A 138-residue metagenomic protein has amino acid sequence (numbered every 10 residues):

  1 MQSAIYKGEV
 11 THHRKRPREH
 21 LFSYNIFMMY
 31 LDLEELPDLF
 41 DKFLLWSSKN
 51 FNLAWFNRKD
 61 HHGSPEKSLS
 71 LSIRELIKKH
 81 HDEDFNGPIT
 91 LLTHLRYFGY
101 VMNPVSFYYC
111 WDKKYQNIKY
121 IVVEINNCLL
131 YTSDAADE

Functional and structural regions predicted by a protein language model:
M1-S133: Mature, function-bearing regions of proteins
D134-E138: A short, hydrophobic C-terminal helix/tail in secreted or cell-surface proteins
